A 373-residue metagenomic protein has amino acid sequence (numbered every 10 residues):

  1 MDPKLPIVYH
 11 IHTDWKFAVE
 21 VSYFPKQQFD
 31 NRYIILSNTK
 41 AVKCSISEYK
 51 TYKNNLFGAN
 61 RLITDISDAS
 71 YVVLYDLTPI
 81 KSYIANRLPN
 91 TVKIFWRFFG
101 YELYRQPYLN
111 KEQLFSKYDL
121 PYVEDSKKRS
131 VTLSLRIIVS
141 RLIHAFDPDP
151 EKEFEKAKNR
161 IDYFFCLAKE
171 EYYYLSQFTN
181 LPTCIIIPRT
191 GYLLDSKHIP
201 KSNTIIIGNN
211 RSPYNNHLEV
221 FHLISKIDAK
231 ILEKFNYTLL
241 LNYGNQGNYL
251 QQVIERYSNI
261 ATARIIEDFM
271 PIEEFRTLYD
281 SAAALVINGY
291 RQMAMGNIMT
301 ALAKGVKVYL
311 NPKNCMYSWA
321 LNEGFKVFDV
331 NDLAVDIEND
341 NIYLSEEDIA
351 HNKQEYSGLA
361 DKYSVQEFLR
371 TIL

Functional and structural regions predicted by a protein language model:
H10, L62-K81, K93-F99, A284: Short N-terminal targeting/anchoring amphipathic segment
K16-V19, S212-K226: A conserved mid-protein helix/loop that constitutes part of the nucleotide-sugar donor-binding site
Y71-V72, P89-R136: Active-site proximal beta-strand in glycosyltransferases
S134-T183, F368: A short, active-site helix/loop in glycosyltransferases that binds the activated sugar's phosphate group
D195-N215, Y237, S357: Conserved donor-binding/catalytic core segment of Leloir-type glycosyltransferases
L250-F269: Nucleotide-activated donor-binding/catalytic signature segment of Leloir-type glycosyltransferases, i.e., the conserved
T277-Y290: Acidic donor-binding loop of glycosyltransferase active sites
I337-L373: A charged, aromatic-enriched C-terminal amphipathic alpha-helix characteristic of glycosyltransferases across folds
